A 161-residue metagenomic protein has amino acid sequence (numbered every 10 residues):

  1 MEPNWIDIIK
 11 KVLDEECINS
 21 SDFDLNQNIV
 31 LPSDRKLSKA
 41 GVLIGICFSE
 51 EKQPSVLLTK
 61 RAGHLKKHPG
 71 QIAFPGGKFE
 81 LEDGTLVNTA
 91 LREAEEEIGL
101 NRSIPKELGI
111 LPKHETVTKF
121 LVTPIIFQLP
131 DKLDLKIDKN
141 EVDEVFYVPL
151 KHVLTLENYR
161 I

Functional and structural regions predicted by a protein language model:
M1-A73, K78-L133, V142: N-terminal leader/linker segments that precede catalytic domains of diphosphate-processing enzymes
I137-I161: NUDIX/MutT-family hydrolases
